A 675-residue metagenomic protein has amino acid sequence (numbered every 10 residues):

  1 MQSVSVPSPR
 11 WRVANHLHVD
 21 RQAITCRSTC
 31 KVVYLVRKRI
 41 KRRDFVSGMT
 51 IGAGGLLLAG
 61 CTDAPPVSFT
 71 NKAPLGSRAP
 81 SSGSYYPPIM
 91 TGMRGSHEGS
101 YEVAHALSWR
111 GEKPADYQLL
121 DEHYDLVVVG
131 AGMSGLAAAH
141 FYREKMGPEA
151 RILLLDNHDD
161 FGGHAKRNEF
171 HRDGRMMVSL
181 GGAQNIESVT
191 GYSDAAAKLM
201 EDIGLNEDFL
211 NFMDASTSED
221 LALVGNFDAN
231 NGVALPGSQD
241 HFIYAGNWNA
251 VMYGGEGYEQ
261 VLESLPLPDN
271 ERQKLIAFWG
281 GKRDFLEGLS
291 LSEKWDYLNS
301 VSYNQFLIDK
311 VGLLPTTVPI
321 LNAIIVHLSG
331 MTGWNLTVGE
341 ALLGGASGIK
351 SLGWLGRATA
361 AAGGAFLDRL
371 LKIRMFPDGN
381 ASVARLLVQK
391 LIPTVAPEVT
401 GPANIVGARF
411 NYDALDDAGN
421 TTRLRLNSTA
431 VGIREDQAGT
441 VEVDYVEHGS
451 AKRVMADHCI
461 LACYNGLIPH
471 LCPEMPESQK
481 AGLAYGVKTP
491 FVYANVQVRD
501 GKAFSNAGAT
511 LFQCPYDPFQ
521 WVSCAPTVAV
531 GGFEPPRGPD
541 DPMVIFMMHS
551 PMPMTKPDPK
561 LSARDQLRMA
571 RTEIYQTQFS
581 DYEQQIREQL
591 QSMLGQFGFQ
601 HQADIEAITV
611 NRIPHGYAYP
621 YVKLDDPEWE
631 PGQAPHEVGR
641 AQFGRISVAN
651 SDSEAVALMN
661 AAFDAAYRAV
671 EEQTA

Functional and structural regions predicted by a protein language model:
M1-I40, V67-F69: N-terminal secretory signal peptides
S28, V32-D44, G55-R78: N-terminal twin-arginine translocation
F69-A115, E169, F227, P236-S238 (+3 more regions): Conserved flavin/dinucleotide-binding core of flavoenzymes
S81-I89, G162-D194, G345-F366: Glycine-rich active-site loop/strand segments that organize a redox cofactor
A106-W109, P114-D296: N-terminal glycine-rich phosphate/pyrophosphate-binding loop and immediately adjacent elements
D125-H140, L155-H158, L426, A430 (+5 more regions): Conserved beta-strand->loop/alpha-helix structural units within folded catalytic cores of enzymes with alpha/beta
Q273, W279-S428: Active-site/ligand-binding neighborhood in enzyme catalytic cores
A418-T422, L426-K556: Mid-domain catalytic core of redox enzymes that form a hydrophobic substrate pocket/lid adjacent to a catalytic redox
